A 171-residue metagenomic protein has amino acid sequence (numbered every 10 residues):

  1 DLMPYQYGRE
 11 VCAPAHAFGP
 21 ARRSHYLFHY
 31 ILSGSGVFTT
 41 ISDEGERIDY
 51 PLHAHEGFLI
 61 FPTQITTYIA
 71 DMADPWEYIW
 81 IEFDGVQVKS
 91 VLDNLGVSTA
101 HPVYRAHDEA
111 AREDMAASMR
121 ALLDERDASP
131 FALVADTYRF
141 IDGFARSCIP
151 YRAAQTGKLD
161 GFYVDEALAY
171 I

Functional and structural regions predicted by a protein language model:
D1, V11-P14, S35, P62 (+3 more regions): A general structural signal marking secondary-structure boundaries and capping sites
D1-H53, L95, T99-P102: Generic protein-terminus/edge-of-domain signal
C12-F18, I65-I69, K89: A short, acidic/glycine-rich surface segment
H25-Y26, G57, W76-Y78: Structural motif
I41-D43, D71, I149: Surface loops and adjacent helix of pleckstrin homology
L52-T66: Conserved metal-binding segment of the jelly-roll/cupin
T63-Q87: Ligand-binding loop in jelly-roll beta-barrel domains
D84-Q87, A106-Y170: An amphipathic alpha-helical interaction segment
